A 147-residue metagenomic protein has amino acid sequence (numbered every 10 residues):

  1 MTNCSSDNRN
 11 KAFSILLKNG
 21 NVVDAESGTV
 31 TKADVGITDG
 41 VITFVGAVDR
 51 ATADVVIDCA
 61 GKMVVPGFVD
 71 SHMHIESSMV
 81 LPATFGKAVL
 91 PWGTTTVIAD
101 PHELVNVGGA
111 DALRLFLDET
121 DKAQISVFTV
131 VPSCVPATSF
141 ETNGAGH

Functional and structural regions predicted by a protein language model:
T2-L16, N21-P66: Histidine-rich, glycine-flanked metal-binding segment
S5-S6, S14, S27, S71 (+4 more regions): Generic serine detector
A12-L17, R50-D100: Replace "His-x-His-based motif
V30, S78, N106-G109: Alpha-helix N-cap/helix-start motif
T31, F68, L81, V130-V131: Broad hydrophobic/π-residue packing in well-ordered secondary structure
T38-G40, F44-G46, D58-C59, M79 (+2 more regions): Short, surface-exposed linear patches
D39-V41, M73-I75, P101-E103, S133: Short glycine-rich, polar/acidic loop-and-turn segments at beta strand-coil junctions
A83-H147: Divalent-metal coordination cores built from histidine and acidic residues
